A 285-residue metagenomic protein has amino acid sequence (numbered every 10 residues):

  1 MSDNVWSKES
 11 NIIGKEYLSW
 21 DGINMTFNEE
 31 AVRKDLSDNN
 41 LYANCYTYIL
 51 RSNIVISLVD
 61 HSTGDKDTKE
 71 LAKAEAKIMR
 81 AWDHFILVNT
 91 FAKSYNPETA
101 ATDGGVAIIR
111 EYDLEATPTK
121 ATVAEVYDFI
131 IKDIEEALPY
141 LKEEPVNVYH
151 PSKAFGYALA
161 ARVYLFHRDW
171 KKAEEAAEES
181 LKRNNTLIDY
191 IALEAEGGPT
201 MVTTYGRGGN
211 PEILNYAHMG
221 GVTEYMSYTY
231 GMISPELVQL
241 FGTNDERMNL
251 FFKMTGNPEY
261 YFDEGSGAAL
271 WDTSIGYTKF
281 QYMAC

Functional and structural regions predicted by a protein language model:
M1-S7, M201: Acidic, glycine-rich segments characteristic of secretory precursors and extracytoplasmic regions
Y17-F91, A121, P139-E143, K279-C285: Conserved, well-structured interaction surfaces
R51, D133, Y140, A176-E179 (+1 more regions): Alpha-helical solenoid repeat scaffolds, predominantly canonical TPR units
V59, F91, I134, L141 (+2 more regions): Alpha-helical junction/boundary sensor with strong preference for TPR arrays
V88-Y95, P145, F166-R168: Short coil/turn linking the two alpha-helices of tandem helical-hairpin repeats
R168, E174-C285: Hydrophobic-face positions in mid-chain alpha helices that act as interaction patches
